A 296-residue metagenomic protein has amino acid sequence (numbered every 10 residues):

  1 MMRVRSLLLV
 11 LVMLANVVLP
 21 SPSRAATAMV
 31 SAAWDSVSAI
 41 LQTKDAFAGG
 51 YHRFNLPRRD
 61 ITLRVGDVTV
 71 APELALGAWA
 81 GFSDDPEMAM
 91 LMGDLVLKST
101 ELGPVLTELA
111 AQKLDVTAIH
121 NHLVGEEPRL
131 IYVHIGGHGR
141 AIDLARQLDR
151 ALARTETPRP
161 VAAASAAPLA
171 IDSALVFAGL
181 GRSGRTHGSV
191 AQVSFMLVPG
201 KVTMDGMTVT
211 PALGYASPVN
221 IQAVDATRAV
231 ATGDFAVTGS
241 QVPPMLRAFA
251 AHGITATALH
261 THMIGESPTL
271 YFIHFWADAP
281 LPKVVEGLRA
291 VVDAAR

Functional and structural regions predicted by a protein language model:
L8-V18: Bacterial N-terminal signal peptides
S21-A25: Sec/Tat signal peptide C-region and signal peptidase I cleavage site
A26-D35, A80-T100, G136-R140, A153-A174 (+3 more regions): Terminal, regulation- and interaction-focused segments at domain boundaries
A26-P57, I61-V65, R150-G206, R296: Intrinsic disorder/low-complexity detector
V65-G81, P199-D225, L259: Intrinsic, low-complexity N-terminal interaction/targeting segments
V70-E73, K98-G125, P211-L213, G239-I264: Extended intrinsically disordered, low-complexity coil regions enriched in Ser, Thr, Gly, Ala and often Pro
A78-G81, L97, L123, I131-H138 (+3 more regions): A conserved regulatory-domain signal marking ACT and ACT-like small-molecule sensing domains and adjacent regulatory
S99-T117, E126-A166, A170, A277-R296: Hydrophobic, ordered structural segments
